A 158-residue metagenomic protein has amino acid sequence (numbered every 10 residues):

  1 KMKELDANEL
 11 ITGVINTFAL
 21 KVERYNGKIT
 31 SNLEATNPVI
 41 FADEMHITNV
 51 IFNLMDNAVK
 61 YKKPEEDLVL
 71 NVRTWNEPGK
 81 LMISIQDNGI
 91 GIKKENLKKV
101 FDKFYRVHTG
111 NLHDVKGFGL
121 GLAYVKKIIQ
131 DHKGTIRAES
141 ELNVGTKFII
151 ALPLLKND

Functional and structural regions predicted by a protein language model:
K3-D6, E23, K28-P38: Conserved catalytic submotifs in the C-terminal HATPase_c
K3-N16: A conserved beta-strand-to-alpha-helix junction within the catalytic ATP-binding
A58-V59: Short helix-loop "hinge" at the ATP-lid/N-box region of the Bergerat-fold HATPase_c
D67-G79: Short beta-strand/loop element within the Bergerat-fold HATPase_c
I92-F104: Short conserved segment of the HATPase_c
G121, V125: Short alpha-helical Gxxx[C/S/T] motif in the catalytic ATP-binding
